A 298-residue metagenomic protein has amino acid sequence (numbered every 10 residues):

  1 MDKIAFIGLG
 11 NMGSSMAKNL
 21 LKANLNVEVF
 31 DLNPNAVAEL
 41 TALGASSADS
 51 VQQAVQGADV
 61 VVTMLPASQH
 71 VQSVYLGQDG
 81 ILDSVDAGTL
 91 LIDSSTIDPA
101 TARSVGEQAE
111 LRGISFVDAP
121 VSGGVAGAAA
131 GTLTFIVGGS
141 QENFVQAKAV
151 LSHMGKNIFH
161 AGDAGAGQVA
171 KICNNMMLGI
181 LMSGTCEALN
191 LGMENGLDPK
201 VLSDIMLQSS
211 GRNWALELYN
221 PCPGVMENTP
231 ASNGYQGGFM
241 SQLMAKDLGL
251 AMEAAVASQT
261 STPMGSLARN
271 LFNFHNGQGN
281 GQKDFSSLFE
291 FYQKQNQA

Functional and structural regions predicted by a protein language model:
M1-M64, S84, T89, S94 (+2 more regions): NAD(P)+-binding Rossmann beta1-loop-alpha1 motif at the extreme N-terminus of oxidoreductases
I4, L9, I97-N175: Rossmann-fold dinucleotide-binding core
V27, S47, S115-V117, I158 (+2 more regions): Hydrophobic beta-strand scaffold residues
V51-T63, A67-S115: Rossmann-fold NAD(P) dinucleotide-binding segment
A166-L267, L271-N296: Helical "substrate-binding/catalytic lid" subdomain of Rossmann-like NAD(P)-dependent dehydrogenases/reductases
